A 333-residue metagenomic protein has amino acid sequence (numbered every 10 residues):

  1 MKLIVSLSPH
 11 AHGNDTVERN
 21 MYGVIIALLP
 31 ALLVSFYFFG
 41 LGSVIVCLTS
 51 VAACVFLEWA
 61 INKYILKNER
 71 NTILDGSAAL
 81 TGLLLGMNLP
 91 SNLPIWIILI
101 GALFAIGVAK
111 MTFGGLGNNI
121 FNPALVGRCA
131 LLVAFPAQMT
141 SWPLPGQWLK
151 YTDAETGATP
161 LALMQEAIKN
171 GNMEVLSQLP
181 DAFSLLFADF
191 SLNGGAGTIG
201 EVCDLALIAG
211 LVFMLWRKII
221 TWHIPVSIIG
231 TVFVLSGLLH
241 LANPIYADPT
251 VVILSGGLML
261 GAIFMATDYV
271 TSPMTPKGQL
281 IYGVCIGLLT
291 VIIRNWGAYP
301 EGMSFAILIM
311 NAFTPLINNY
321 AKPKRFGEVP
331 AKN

Functional and structural regions predicted by a protein language model:
M1-V55, P330-N333: N-terminal signal-anchor module of multipass membrane proteins
S8, F56-N68, I106-G117, A209-K218 (+1 more regions): C-terminal ends of transmembrane helices
V24-F39, E58-W59, L85-G86, V232-H240: Membrane-embedded alpha-helical segments in integral membrane proteins
L33-T81, L85: Membrane helical hairpin/interfacial module
L41-A53, N92-G101, F190-D204, Y246-L258: Structural signature of hydrophobic alpha-helical transmembrane segments
L84-D153: Membrane-interface helix-loop-helix junctions at boundaries between adjacent transmembrane segments
I120-L125, T250-G257, Q279, G297-M310: Loop-to-transmembrane alpha-helix initiation sites
P123-I208: Long hydrophobic alpha-helical segments that form multi-pass transmembrane helix bundles in integral membrane proteins
